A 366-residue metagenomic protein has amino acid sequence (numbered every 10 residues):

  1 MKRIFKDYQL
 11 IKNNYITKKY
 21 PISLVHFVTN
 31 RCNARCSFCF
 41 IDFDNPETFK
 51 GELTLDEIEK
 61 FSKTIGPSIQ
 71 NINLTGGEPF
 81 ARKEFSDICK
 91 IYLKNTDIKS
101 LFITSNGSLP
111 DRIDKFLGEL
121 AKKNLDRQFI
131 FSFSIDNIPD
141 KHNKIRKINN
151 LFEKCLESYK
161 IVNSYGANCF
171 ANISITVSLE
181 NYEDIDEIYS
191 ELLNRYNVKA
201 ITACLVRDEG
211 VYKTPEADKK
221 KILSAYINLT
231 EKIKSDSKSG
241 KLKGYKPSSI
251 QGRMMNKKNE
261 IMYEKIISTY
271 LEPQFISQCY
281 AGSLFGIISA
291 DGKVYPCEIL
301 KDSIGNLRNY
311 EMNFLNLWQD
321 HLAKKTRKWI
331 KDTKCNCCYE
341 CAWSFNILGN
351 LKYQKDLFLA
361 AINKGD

Functional and structural regions predicted by a protein language model:
K2-Q128, N350, D366: Conserved alpha-helical substructure of the radical SAM core
D7-N14, K19-Y20, D42, Q274-I276 (+1 more regions): Flexible mid-to-C-terminal extensions adjoining Fe-S/redox cofactors in radical SAM and related proteins
V25, T29-C32, E272, A290 (+1 more regions): Residue-level signal for mature regions of secreted extracellular proteins and peptides
V25-F27, F40, N73-G76, T104-S105 (+6 more regions): Short beta-strand segments
N33, S86, P110, I138-P139 (+3 more regions): Alpha-helix N-cap/helix-start and coil->helix boundary motif
C39, F116, I145-I148, C204 (+3 more regions): Residue-level signal for well-ordered alpha-helical positions
S62, S86-K90, D114-A121, L156-Y159 (+3 more regions): Short amphipathic alpha-helical segments and helix-helix/interface helices
D126-A281, F285-A290, Y295, K301-G305 (+1 more regions): Radical SAM enzyme [4Fe-4S]-AdoMet core and its adjacent flexible, acidic and glycine-rich loops/tails across
